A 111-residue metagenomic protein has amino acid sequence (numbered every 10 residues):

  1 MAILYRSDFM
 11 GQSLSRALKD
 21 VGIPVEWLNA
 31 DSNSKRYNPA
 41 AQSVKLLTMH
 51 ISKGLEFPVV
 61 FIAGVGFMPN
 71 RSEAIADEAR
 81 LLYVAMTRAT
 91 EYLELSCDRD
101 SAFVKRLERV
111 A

Functional and structural regions predicted by a protein language model:
A2-E94, L107-A111: Core RecA-like ATPase module of SF1/SF2 helicases and allied nucleic-acid translocases
C97-S101: Short beta-alpha junction loops
